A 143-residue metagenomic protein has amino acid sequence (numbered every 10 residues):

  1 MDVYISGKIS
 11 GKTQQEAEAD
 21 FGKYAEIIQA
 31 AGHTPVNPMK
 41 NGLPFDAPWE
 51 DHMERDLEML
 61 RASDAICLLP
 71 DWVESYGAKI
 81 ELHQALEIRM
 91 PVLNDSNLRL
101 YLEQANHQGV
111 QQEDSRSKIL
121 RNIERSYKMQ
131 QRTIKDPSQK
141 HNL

Functional and structural regions predicted by a protein language model:
M1-L143: Conserved catalytic or regulatory cores that recognize and/or transform ribose-phosphate-containing ligands
